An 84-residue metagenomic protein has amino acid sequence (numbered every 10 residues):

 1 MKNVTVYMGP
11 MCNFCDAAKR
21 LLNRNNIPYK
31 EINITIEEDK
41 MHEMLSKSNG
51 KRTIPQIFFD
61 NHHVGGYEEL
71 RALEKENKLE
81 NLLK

Functional and structural regions predicted by a protein language model:
M1-P28: Local sequence-structure signature of Cys/Sec-based thiol-disulfide redox active-site neighborhoods
M8, N49, V64-G65: Short glycine-rich loop/turn motifs that provide flexible caps or phosphate-binding loops at active sites
D16, D39, G65: Residues that form or flank phosphate/diphosphate-binding pockets in enzymes that use nucleotide phosphates
R20, H42-S46, A72, N81-K84: Replace "anionic and nucleotidyl ligands
I34-G50: Thioredoxin-like thiol-disulfide oxidoreductase module
N49-F58, E68: Structural micro-motif
F59-K84: Non-catalytic, surface beta->alpha helical segment in thiol-disulfide oxidoreductase systems
